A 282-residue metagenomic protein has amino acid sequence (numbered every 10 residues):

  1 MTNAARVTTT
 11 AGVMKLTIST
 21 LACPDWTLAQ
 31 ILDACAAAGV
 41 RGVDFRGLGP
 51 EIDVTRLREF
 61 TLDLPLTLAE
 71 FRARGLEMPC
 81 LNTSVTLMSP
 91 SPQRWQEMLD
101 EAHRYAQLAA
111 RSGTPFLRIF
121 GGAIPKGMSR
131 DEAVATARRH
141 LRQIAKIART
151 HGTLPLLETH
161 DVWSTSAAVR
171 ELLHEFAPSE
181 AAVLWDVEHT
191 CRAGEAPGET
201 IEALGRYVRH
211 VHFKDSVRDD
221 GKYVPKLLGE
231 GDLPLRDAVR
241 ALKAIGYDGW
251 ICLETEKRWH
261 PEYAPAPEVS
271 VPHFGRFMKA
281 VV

Functional and structural regions predicted by a protein language model:
N3-A5, T9-T17, D25-R41, R72-R74 (+2 more regions): Histidine-acidic metal/acid-base catalytic patches
N3-T9, A29-Q30, A34, P65-E77 (+2 more regions): Active-site acidic/histidine proton-transfer and metal-coordination neighborhood in alpha/beta enzyme cores
S19-C23, R46-P50, T83-T86, G122-I124 (+5 more regions): Active-site beta-loop-alpha junctions enriched in small/polar residues
D44, C80-N82, R118, L156 (+2 more regions): Conserved beta-strand positions in the central sheet of alpha/beta enzyme cores
D44-L68, G121-M128: Glycine-rich, proline-tolerant flexible connector loops at the mouths of alpha/beta enzymes
P50-T55, L87-S91, A123-R130, R192-G194 (+2 more regions): A short acidic, helix-capping loop that chelates divalent metal ions and anchors anionic groups
R56, F60-D63, S91-R94, M98 (+6 more regions): Residue-level preference for long, well-ordered alpha-helices that form the structural scaffold of enzyme catalytic
